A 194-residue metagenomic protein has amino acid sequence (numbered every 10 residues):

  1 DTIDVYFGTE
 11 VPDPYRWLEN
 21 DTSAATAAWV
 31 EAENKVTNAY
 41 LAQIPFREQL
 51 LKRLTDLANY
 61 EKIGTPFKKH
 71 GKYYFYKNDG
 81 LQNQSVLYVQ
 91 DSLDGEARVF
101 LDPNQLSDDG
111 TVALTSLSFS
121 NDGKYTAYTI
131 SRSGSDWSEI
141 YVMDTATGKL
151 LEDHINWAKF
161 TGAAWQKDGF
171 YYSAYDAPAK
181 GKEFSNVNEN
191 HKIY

Functional and structural regions predicted by a protein language model:
D1-Y194: Beta-propeller folds
